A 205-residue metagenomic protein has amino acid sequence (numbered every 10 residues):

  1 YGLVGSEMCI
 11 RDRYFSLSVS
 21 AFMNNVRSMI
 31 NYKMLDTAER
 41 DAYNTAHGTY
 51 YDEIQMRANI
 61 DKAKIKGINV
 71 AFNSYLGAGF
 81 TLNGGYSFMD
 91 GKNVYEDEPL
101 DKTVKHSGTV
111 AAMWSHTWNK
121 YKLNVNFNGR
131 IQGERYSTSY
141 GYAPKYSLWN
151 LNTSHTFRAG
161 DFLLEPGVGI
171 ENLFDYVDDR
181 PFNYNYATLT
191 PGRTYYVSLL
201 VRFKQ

Functional and structural regions predicted by a protein language model:
Y1-G5, I10: Single conserved hydrophobic/aromatic residue that forms the stacking wall/gate of nucleotide- or nucleobase-binding
S6, S87, P99-Q205: Conserved C-terminal beta-signal and adjacent last beta-strands/turns of outer-membrane beta-barrel proteins
L17, V26-Y32, A42, T81 (+3 more regions): Outer-membrane beta-barrel proteins
F22-N25, T45-R135: Gram-negative outer-membrane beta-barrel transporters
I30-R40, V70, S198-R202: Extracellular/periplasmic, surface-exposed regions of secreted and cell-surface proteins
